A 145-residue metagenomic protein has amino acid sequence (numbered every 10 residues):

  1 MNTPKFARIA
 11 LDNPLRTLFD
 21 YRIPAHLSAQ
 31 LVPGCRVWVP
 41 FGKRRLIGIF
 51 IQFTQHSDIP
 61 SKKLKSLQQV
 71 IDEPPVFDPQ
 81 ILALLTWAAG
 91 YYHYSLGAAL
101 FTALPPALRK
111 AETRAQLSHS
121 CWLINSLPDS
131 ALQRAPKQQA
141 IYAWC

Functional and structural regions predicted by a protein language model:
M1-C145: Accessory, non-ATPase domains that flank or precede helicase/AAA+ motor cores in DNA-metabolism machines
